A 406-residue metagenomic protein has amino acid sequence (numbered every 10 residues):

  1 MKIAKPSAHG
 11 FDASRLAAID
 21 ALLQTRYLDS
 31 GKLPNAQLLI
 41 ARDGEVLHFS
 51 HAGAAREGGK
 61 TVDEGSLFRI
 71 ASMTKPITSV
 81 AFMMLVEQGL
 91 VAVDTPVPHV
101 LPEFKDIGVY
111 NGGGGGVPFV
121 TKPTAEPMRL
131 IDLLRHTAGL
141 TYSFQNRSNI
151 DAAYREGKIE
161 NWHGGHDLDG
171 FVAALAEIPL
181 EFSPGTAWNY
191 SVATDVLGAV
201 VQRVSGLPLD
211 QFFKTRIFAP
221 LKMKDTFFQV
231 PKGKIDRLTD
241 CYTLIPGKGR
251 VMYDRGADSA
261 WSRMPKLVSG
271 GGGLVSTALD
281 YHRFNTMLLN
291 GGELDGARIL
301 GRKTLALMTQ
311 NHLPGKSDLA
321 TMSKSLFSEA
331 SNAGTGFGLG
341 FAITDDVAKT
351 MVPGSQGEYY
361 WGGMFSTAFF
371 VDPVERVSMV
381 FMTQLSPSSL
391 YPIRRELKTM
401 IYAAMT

Functional and structural regions predicted by a protein language model:
M1-L16, L339: Short, compositionally biased leader-like segments
H9-I70, L90-A92, D106-G115, F119 (+4 more regions): Short, conserved catalytic-motif segment at the N-terminal edge
D12, K75, T277: Short, conserved phosphate/pyrophosphate- and ester-handling motifs at nucleotide-, phospho-/glycolipid
A18-L23, L38, G44, F68-V97 (+3 more regions): Active-site SXXK
S50, A368-F370, R376-L385: Short, well-ordered beta-strand elements
H99-P353: Short, surface-exposed loop or secondary-structure junction motifs that flank catalytic or metal-binding residues
S328, G340, Q356-G357, W361-V371: Short glycine-rich, acidic/polar surface loops and turns
